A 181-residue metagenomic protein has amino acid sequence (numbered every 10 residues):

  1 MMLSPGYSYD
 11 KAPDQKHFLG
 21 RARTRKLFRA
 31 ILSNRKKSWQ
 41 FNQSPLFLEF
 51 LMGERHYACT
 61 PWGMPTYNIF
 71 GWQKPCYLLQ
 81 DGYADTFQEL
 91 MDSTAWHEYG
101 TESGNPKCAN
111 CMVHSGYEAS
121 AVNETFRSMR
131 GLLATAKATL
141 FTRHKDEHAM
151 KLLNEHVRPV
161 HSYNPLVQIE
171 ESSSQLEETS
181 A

Functional and structural regions predicted by a protein language model:
M1-M64, I69, K74, L78 (+3 more regions): Radical SAM enzyme [4Fe-4S]-AdoMet core and its adjacent flexible, acidic and glycine-rich loops/tails across
Q73-A181: Flexible mid-to-C-terminal extensions adjoining Fe-S/redox cofactors in radical SAM and related proteins
